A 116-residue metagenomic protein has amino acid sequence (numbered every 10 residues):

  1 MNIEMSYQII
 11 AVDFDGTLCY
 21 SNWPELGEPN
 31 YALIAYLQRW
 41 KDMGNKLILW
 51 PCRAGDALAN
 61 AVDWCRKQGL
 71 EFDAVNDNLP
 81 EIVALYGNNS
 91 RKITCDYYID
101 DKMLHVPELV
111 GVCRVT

Functional and structural regions predicted by a protein language model:
M1-T116: HAD-like aspartate-dependent phosphatase fold
